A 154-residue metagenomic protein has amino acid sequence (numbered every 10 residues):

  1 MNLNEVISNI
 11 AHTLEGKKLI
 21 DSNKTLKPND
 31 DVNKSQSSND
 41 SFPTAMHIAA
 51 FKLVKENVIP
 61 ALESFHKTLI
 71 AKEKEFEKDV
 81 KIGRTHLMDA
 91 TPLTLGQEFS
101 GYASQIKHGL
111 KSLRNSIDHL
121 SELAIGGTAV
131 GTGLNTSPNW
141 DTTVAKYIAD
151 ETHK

Functional and structural regions predicted by a protein language model:
M1-K154: Conserved, well-structured ligand/cofactor-binding cores
